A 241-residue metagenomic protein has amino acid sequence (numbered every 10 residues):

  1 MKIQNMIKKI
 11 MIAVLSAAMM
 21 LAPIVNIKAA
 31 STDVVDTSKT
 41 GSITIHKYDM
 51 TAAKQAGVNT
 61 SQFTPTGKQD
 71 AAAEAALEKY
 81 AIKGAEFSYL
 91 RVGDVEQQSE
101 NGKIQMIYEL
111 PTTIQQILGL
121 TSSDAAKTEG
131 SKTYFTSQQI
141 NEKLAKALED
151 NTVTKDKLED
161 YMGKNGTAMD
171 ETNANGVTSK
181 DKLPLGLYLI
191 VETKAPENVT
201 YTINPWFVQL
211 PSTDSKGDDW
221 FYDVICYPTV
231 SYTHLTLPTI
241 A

Functional and structural regions predicted by a protein language model:
K2-L235, A241: Solvent-exposed loop/turn and edge beta-strand elements of beta-rich ligand-binding domains
